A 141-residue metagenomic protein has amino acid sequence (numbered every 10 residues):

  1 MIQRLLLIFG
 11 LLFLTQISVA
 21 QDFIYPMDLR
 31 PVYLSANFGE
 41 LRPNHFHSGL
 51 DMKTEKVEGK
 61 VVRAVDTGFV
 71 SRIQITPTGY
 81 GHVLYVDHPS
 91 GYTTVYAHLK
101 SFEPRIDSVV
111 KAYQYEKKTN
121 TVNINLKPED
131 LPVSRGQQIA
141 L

Functional and structural regions predicted by a protein language model:
I2-G10: Sec-dependent signal peptide recognition, specifically the positively charged N-region followed immediately by
L6, V19-A20: N-terminal secretory targeting signals
G10, L14-I17: N-terminal signal peptide c-region/cleavage motif recognized by signal peptidases
L11, I124-K127: Short N-terminal micro-motifs specific to bacterial/archaeal maturation and metal-cluster initiation sites
I17-S18, K111: Hydrophobic alpha-helical segments
A20-V83, D87-T93, K100-R105, T119-V122 (+2 more regions): Surface-exposed, glycine-biased beta-strand/turn segments
V110-T121: A solvent-exposed, charged loop/short amphipathic helix patch at secondary-structure junctions
